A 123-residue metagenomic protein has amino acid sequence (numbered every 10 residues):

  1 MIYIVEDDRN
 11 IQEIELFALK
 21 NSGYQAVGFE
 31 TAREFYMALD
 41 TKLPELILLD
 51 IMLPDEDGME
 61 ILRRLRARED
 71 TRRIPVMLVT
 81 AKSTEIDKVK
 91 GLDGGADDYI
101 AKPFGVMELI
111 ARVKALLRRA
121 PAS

Functional and structural regions predicted by a protein language model:
E6: Conserved acidic carboxylate
Q12, P54, R72, T84 (+1 more regions): The feature encodes the CheY-like receiver
E13-N21: Charged docking surfaces used in two-component/phosphorelay signaling
G28-L46: Acidic, metal-coordinating helix/loop segments flanking the phosphotransfer/catalytic sites of two-component signaling
D50, T80: Active-site residues of response regulator receiver
F104-L117: C-terminal output helix
